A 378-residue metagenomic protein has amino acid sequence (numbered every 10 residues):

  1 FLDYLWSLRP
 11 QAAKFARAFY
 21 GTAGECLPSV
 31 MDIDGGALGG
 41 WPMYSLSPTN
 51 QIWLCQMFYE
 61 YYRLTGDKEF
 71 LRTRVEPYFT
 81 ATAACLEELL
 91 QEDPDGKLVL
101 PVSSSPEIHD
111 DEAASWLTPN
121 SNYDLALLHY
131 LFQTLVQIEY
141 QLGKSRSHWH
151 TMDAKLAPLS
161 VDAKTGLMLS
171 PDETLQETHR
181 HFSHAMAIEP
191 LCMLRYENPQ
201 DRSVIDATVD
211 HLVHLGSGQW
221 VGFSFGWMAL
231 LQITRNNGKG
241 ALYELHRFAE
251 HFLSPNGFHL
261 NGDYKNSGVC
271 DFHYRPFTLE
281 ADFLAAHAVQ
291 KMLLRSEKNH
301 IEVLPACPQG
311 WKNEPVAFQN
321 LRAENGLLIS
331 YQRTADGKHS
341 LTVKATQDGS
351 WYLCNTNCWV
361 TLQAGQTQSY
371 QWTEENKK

Functional and structural regions predicted by a protein language model:
F1-K14, A18, G36, L46-K68 (+3 more regions): Active-site core of glycosidic bond-cleaving carbohydrate-active enzymes
Y4, R17, A83, G96-V99 (+1 more regions): Beta-sheet entry/capping signal
T22-A23, S103-S104, W149-L156, K265-N266 (+1 more regions): A glycine-rich phosphate-binding loop feature that marks nucleotide/adenosyl-phosphate handling sites
L27-M43, I108-L117: Aromatic- and acidic-residue-enriched carbohydrate-binding clefts of CAZyme catalytic domains
M43-S45, L117, T178-R180, Q319-R322: Short Gly/Pro-enriched turn/cap motifs at secondary-structure boundaries
L71-T73, Q91-P101, K144-H148, V303: Short, glycine/acidic-rich hinge or "gate" loops at secondary-structure transitions that mediate conformational
A81-I138: Acidic/histidine-rich catalytic neighborhood
D95, T234, K239-N376: Non-catalytic C-terminal accessory modules of carbohydrate-active enzymes
